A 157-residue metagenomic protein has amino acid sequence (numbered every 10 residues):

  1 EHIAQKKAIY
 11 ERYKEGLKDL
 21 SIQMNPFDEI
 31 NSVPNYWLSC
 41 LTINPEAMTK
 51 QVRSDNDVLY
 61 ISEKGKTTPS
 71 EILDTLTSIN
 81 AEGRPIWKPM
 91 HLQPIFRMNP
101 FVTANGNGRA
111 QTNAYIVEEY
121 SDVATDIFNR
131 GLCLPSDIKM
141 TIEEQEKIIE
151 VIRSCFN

Functional and structural regions predicted by a protein language model:
E1-N157: PLP-dependent aminotransferase class I/II
